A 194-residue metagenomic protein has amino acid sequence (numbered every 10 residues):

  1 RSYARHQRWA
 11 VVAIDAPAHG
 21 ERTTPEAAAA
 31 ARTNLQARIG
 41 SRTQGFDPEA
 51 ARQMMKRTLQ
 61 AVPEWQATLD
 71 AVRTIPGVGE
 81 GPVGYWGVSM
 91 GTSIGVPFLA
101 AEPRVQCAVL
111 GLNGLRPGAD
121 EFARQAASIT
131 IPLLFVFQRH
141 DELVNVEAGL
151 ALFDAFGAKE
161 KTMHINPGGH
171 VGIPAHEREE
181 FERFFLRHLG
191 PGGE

Functional and structural regions predicted by a protein language model:
R1-I14, E21-T23, A27: Short amphipathic alpha-helix adjacent to the substrate-entry channel of hydrolases
D15-H19, N113-L115, G169: Short beta-to-alpha linker loops that shape the active-site pocket of alpha/beta-hydrolase fold enzymes
A27-P76: Alpha/beta-hydrolase active-site loop
L59-S128: Primarily recognizes the serine-hydrolase "nucleophile elbow" in alpha/beta-hydrolase and SGNH/GDSL folds
F98, E121-F122, I131, N145-D154: Short alpha-helix in the alpha/beta-hydrolase fold that links the catalytic acid
R116-P117, R139-V144, V171-G172: Acidic catalytic loop of the alpha/beta-hydrolase fold
I129, F135-F137, D141: Short beta-strand/loop motif that positions the catalytic acidic residue of the alpha/beta-hydrolase fold
E147, A158-E194: C-terminal catalytic histidine-bearing segment of alpha/beta-hydrolase fold enzymes
